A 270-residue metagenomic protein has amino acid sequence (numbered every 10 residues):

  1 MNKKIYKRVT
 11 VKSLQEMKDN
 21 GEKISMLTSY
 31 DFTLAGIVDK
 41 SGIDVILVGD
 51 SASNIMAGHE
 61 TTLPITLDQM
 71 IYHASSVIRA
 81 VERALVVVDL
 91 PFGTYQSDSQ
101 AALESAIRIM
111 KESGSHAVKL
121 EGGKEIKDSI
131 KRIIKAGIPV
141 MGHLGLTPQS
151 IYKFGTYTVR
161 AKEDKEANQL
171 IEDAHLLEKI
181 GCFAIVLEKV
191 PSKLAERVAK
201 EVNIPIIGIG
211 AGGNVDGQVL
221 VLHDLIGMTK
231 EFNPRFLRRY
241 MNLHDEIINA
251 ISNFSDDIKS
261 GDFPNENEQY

Functional and structural regions predicted by a protein language model:
N2-Y270: Alpha/beta enzyme core
